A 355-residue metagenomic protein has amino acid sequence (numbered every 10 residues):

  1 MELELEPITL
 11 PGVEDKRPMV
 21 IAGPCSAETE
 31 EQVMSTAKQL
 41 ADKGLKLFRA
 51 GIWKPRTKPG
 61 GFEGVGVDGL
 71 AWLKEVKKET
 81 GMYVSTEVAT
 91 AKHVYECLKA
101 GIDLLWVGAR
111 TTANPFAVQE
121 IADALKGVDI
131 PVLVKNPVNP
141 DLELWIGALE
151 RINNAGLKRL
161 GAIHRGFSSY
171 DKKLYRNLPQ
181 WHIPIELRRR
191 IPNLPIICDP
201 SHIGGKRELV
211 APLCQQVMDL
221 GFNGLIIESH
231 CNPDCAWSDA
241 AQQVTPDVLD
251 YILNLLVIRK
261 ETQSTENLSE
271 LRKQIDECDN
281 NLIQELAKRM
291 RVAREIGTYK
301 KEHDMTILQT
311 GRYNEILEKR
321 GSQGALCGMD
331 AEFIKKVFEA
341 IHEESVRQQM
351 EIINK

Functional and structural regions predicted by a protein language model:
M1-I21, E75: N-terminal amphipathic alpha-helix/helix-capping segment at the start of soluble metabolic enzymes
V13, A117-Y251, L255, K260-E266: Catalytic alpha/beta core domains of metabolic enzymes, predominantly
P18-P24, K46-A50, V84-T86, L105-V107 (+4 more regions): Hydrophobic faces of well-ordered beta-strands that scaffold small-molecule active sites in alpha/beta enzyme cores
P18-S35, P59-G61, M82-V88, G108-A109 (+4 more regions): Active-site mouth loops of central-metabolism enzymes
D42-L45, I102, L157, F222: A structural motif
R49-D68, C231-A240, I296-I307: Glycine-rich, proline-tolerant flexible connector loops at the mouths of alpha/beta enzymes
V65, G81-V94, D103-V118, I130-L142 (+1 more regions): Catalytic beta/alpha-barrel core
E261-K355: Domain-level signature for soluble enzymes in the chorismate/prephenate branch of the shikimate pathway
